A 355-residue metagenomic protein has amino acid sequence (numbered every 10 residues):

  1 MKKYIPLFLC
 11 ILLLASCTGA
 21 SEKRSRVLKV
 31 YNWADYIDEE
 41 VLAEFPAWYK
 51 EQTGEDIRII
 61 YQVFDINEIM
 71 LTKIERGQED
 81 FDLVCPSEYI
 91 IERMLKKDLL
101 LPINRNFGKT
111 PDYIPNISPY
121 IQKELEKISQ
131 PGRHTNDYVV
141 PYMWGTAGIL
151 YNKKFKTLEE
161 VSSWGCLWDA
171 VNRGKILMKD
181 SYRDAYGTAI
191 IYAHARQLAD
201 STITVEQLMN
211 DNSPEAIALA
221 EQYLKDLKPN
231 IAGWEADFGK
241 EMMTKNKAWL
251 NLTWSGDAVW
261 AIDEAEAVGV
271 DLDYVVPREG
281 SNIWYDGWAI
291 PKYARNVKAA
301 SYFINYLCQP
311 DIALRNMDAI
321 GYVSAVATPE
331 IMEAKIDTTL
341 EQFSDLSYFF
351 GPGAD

Functional and structural regions predicted by a protein language model:
M1-V27: Short, low-complexity disordered leader/linker segments with a strong preference for bacterial N-terminal type II
S21-K97: Early extracytoplasmic/lumenal segment of secretory-pathway proteins
Q62, E68-L71, E92-W144, L158-G165: Hinge/lid segment of periplasmic solute-binding proteins
L95-I103, R133-N136, A261-V276, T338: Ligand-binding "clamshell"
P111-Y113, A218-K225, V268-A289, T338 (+1 more regions): Periplasmic-binding protein-like
C166-D184: Short loop->beta-strand "edge-of-pocket" segments that line small-molecule binding or catalytic clefts across diverse
L177-M178, A185-A189, L198-D273: Ligand-binding pocket segment of bilobal, Venus flytrap-like solute-binding proteins
D286-A354: Mature extracytoplasmic/periplasmic domains
